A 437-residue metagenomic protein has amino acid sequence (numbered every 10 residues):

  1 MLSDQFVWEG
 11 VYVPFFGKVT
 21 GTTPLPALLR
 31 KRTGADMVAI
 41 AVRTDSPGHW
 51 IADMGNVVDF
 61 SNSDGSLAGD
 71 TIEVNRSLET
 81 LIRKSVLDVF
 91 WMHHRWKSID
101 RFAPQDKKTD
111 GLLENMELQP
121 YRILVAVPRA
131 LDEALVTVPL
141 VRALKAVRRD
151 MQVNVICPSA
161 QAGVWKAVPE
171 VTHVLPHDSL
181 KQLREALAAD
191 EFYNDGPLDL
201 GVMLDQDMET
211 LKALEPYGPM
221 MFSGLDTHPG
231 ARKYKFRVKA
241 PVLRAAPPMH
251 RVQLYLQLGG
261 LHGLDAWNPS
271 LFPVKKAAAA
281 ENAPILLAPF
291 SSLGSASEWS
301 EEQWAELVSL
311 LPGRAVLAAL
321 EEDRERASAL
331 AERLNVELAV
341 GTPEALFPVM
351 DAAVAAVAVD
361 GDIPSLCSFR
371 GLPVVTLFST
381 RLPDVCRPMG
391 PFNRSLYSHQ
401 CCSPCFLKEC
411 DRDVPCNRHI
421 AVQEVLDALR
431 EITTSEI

Functional and structural regions predicted by a protein language model:
L2-E117, C416-N417, V422: Non-catalytic C-terminal accessory region of glycerolipid acyltransferases and related lyso-lipid remodeling enzymes
T44-S46, D70-N75, L81-R83, A103-I437: Catalytic machinery of carbohydrate-active enzymes, primarily nucleotide-sugar-dependent glycosyltransferases
